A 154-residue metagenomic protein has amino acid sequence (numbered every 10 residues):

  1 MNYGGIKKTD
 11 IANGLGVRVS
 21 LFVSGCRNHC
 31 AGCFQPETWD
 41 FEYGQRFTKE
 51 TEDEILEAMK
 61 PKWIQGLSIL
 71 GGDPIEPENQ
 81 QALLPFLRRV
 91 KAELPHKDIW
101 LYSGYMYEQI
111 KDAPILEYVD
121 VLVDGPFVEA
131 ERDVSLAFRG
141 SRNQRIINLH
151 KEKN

Functional and structural regions predicted by a protein language model:
M1-G4, V17, Q35-W100, Y107-D112: Conserved Radical SAM active-site core
N2-H29: N-terminal pre-triad scaffold of radical SAM enzymes
A12, E108, E131: Flexible, glycine-rich phosphate/dinucleotide-binding loops and adjacent beta-alpha linkers at cofactor/substrate
D53-L56, K60, K111-E131: Structural recognition of alpha->loop->beta junctions
P61-I69, E93-L94, V123-E129, D133 (+1 more regions): Conserved C-terminal portion of the radical SAM core fold that forms the substrate/S-adenosylmethionine-binding
P77-L83, R88-K91, R132-N154: P-loop/Walker A phosphate-binding loop and immediately adjacent motor/lid segment at beta-alpha junctions
H96, Y118-V119, N143: A generic structural signal for alpha->beta connector loops
